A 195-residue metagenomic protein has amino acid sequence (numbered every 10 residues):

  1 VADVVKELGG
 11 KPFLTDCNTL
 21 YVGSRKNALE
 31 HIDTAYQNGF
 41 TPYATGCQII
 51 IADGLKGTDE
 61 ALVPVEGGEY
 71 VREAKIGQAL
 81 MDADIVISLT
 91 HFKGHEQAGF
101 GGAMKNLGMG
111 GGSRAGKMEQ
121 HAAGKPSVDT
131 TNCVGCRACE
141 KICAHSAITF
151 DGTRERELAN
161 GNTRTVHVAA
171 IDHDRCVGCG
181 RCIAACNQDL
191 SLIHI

Functional and structural regions predicted by a protein language model:
V1-K11: Histidine-anchored nucleotide/phosphate-binding helix
L8, N18-V22: Membrane helical hairpin/interfacial module
Y21-G101: An acidic, phosphate/nucleotide-engaging active-site surface
V65-I76, N106-V128: Active-site glycine-rich loop that binds ribose-phosphate moieties when present
S113-G178: Ferredoxin-like iron-sulfur electron-transfer modules
I148-T149, C182, S191: Short hydrophobic beta-strand motif reused across regulatory alpha/beta modules
I193-I195: Conserved small/polar residues in nucleotide/adenosyl-binding loops
